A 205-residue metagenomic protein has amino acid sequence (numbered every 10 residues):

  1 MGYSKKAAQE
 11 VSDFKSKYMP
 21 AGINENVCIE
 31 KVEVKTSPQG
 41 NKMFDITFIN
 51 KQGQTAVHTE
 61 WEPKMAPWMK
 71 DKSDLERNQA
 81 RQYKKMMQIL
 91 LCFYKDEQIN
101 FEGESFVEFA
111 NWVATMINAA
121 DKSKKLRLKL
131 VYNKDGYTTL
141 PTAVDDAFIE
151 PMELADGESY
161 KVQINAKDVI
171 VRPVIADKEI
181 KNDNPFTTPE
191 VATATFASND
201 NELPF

Functional and structural regions predicted by a protein language model:
M1-F205: Short beta-rich binding modules
